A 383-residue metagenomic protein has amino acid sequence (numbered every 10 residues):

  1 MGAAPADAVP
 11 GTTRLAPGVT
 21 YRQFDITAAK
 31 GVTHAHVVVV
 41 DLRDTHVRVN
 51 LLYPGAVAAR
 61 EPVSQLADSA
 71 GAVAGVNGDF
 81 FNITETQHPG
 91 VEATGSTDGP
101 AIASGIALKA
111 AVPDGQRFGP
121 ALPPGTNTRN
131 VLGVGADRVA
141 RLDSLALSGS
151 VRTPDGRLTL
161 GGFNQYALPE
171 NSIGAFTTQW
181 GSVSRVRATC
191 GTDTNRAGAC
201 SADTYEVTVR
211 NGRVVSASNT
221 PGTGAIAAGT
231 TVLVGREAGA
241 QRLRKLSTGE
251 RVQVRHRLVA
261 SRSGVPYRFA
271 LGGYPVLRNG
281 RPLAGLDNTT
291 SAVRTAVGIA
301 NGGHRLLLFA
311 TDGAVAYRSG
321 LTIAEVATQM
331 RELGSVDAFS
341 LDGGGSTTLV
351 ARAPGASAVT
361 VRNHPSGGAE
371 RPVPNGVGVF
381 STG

Functional and structural regions predicted by a protein language model:
M1-G383: Gly/Ser/Thr/Pro-rich low-complexity, intrinsically disordered segments
